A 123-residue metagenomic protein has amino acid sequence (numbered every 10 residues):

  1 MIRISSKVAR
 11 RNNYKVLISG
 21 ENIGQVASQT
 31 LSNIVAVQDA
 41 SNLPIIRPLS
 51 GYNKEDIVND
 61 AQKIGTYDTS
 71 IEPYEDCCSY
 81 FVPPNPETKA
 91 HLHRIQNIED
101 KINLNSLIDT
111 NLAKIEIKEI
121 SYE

Functional and structural regions predicted by a protein language model:
M1-I64, L107-Y122: Active-site adenylate/phosphate-handling loop in enzymes that bind or generate adenylated species
S19, I71-E72: Residue-level detector of family-conserved "landmark" positions at structurally sensitive sites
I45, Y67, T88-H91: Glycine-rich, flexible loop/turn motifs
I64-I71: A conserved acidic, glycine/proline-rich C-terminal tail/linker
E72-E123: The feature marks non-catalytic terminal segments
